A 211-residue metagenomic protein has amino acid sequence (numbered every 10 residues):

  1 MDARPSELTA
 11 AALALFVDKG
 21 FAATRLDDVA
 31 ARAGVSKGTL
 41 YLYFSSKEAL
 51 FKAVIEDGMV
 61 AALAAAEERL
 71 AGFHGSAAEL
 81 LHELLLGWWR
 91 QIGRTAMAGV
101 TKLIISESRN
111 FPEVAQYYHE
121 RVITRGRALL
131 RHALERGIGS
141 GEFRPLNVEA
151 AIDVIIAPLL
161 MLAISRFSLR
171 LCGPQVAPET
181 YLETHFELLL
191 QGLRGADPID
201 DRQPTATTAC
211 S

Functional and structural regions predicted by a protein language model:
R4, K47, G58-A62, A77 (+5 more regions): Hydrophobic/aromatic residues within well-ordered alpha-helical segments
E7, A11-A49, A53-V54: Helix-turn-helix
T9, A78, H82, L86 (+4 more regions): An amphipathic alpha-helix signature
D18-A22, F73, S140: Short coil/turn segments at alpha/beta junctions that flank glycine-rich nucleotide-binding fingerprints
K52-A96, E135: Amphipathic alpha-helical linker/stalk segments
E79, R90, R94, G99 (+3 more regions): Amphipathic alpha-helical packing segments from all-alpha helical-bundle domains
L86-G93, T101-R109, L188-L193: Helix-loop "lid/cap" segments that line or gate small-molecule binding pockets
Q116, I138-E187, A196-S211: Hydrophobic/aromatic-rich alpha-helical bundle segments in the mid-to-C-terminal region
